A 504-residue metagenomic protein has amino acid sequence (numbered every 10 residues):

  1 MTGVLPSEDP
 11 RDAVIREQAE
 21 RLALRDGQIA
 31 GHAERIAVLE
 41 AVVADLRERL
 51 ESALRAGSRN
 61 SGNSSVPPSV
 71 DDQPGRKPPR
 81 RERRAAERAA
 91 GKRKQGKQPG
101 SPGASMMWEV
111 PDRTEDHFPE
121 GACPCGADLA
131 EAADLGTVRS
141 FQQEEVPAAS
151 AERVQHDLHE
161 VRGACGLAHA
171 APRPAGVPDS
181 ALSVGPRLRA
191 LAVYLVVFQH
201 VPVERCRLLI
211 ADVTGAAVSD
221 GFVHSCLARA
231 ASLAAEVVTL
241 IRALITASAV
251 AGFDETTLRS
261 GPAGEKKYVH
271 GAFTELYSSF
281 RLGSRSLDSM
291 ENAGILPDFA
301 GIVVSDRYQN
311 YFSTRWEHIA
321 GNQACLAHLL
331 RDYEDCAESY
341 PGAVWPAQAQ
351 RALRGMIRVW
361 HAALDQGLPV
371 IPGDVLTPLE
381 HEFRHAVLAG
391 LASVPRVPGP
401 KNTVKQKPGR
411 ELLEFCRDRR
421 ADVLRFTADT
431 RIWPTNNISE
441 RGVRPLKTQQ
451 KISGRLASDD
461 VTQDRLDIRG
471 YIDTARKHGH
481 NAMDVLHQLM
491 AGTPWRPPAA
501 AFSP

Functional and structural regions predicted by a protein language model:
M1-D179, F253, S305: Short, flexible loop/hinge motifs at secondary-structure junctions
T2, R16, A44-D45, E51 (+5 more regions): Catalytic center-proximal scaffold of phosphoryl-transfer enzymes
